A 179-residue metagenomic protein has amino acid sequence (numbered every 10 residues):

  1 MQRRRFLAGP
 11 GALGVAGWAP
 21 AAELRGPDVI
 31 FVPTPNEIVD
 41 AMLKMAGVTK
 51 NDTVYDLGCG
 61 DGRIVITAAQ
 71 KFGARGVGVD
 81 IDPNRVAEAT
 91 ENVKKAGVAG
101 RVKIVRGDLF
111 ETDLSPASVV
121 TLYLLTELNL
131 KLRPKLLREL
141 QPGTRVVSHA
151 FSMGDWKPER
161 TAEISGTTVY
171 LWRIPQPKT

Functional and structural regions predicted by a protein language model:
M1-G14: N-terminal secretory signal peptides and thylakoid transit peptides that target proteins across membranes
L13-T49: Class I SAM-dependent transferase core
N51-G58: Conserved class I S-adenosyl-L-methionine
R63-F72: Conserved SAM-binding loop of SAM-dependent methyltransferases across substrates and taxa, primarily the Class I
R75-D80: Conserved SAM-binding motif I beta-strand of class I
V86: Short alpha-helix immediately C-terminal to the canonical SAM-binding loop
T90-T112: S-adenosyl-L-methionine
N129-T179: C-terminal substrate-binding/active-site "lid" region of AdoMet-derived donor-dependent transferases
